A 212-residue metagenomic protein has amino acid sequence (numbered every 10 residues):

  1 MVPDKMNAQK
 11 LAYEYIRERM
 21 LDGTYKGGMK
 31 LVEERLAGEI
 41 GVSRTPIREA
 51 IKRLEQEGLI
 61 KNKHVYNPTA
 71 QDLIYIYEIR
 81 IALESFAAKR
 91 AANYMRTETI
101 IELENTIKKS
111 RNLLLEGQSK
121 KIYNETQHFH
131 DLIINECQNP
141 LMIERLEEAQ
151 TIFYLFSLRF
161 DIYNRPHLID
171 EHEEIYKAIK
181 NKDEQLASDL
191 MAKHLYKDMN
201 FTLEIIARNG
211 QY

Functional and structural regions predicted by a protein language model:
M1-N93, A207-Y212: Short linear motifs at protein or domain termini
V2-K5, S188-Y212: C-terminal effector-binding regulatory domain of bacterial HTH transcription factors
R19, G23, A149, F153-F156 (+2 more regions): A short secondary-structure junction motif
V42, N181-K182: Residue-level signal for the nucleotide or nucleotide-sugar donor/cofactor binding architecture
R80, T97-L158, L168-A178, L186-Y196: Conserved amphipathic alpha-helical segments that form helical-bundle/coiled-coil interaction surfaces
N164-P166: Active-site loop of classical SDR/Rossmann-like NAD(P)-dependent oxidoreductases, centered on the catalytic Tyr-X3-Lys
